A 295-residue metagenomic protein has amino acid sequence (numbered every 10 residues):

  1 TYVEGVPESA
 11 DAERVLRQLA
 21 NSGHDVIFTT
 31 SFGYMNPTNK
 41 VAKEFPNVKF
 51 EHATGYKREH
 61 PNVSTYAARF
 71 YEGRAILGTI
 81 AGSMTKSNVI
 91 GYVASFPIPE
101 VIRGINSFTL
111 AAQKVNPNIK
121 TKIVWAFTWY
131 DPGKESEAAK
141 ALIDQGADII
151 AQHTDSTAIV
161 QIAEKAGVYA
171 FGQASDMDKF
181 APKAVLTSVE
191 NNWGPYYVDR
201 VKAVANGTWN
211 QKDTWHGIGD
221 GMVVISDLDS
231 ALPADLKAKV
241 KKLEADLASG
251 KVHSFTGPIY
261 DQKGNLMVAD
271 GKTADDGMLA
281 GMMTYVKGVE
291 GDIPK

Functional and structural regions predicted by a protein language model:
T1-K295: A residue-level marker of the well-folded mature domains of exported/periplasmic proteins
